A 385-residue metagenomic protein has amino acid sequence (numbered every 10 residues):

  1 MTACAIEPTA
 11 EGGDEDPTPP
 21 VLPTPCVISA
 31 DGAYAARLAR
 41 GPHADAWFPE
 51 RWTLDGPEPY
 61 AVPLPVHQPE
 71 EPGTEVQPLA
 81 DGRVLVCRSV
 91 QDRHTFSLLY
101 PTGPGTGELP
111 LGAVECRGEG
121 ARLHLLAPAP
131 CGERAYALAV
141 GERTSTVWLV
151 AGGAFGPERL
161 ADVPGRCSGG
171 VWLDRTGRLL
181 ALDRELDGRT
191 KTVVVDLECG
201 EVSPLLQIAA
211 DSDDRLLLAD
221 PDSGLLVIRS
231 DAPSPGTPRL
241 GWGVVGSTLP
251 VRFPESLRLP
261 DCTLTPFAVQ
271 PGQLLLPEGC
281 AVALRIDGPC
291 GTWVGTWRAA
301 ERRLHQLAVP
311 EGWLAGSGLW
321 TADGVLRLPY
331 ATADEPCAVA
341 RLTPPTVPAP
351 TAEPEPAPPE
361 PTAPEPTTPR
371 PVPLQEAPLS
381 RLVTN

Functional and structural regions predicted by a protein language model:
T2-C87, H124, A283-R285: Beta-strand-rich domains and repeat architectures in extracellular enzymes and scaffolds, especially beta-propellers
A3-T18, P57-Q68, G105-G118, F155-D162 (+4 more regions): A short beta-strand motif characteristic of beta-propeller blades
P20-A30, V66-D81, E115-P130, D162-R175 (+3 more regions): Repeated scaffold domains used in trafficking and secretory/extracellular systems, primarily beta-propellers
D31-G41, W47, D81-S89, S97 (+7 more regions): Short beta-strand elements that form the blades of beta-propeller/WD-repeat-like and other beta-sheet-rich scaffold
L38-G41, V227-G241, V245, R252-E301: Loop/turn-rich, solvent-exposed surfaces of beta-rich toroidal or solenoidal domains
P42-W52, Q91-Y100, R134-Y136, E142-W148 (+5 more regions): Structural motif
R143-I228: Solenoidal tandem-repeat scaffolds enriched in leucines and small polar residues
T321-N385: Blade-level signature of beta-propeller repeat domains, shared across WD40, Kelch, NHL, RCC1 and BNR/Asp-box propellers
